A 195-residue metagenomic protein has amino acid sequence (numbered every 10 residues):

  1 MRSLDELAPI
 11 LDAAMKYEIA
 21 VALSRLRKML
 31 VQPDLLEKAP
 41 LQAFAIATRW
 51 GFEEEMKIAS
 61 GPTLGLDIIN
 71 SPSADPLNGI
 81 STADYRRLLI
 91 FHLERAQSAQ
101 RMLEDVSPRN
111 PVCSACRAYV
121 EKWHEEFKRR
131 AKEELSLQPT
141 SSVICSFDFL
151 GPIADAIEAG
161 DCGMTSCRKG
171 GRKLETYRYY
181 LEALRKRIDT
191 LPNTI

Functional and structural regions predicted by a protein language model:
M1-L7: N-terminal BTB/POZ boundary and linker segment
R2, A22-R27, E37-K38: A short alpha-helix capping/helix-loop junction motif
L7-I10, K16: Glycine- and charge-enriched loop/helix tracts that form the active or gating conduit in phosphate/cation-handling
D12-A13, I46: Residue-level signature for tetratricopeptide repeat
M15-E18, G51: Ankyrin-repeat interhelical turn detector
Q32-I195: BTB/POZ-protein C-terminal extensions
